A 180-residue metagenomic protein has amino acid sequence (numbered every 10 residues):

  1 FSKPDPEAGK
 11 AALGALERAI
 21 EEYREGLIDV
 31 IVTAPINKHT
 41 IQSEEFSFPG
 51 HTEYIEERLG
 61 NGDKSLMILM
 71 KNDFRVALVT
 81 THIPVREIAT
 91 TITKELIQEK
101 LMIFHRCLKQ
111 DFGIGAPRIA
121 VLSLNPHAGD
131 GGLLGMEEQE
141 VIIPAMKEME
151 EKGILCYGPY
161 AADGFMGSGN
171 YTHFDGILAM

Functional and structural regions predicted by a protein language model:
F1-E137, I142-M180: Anion-binding alpha/beta catalytic cores of soluble intermediary-metabolism enzymes, centered on
